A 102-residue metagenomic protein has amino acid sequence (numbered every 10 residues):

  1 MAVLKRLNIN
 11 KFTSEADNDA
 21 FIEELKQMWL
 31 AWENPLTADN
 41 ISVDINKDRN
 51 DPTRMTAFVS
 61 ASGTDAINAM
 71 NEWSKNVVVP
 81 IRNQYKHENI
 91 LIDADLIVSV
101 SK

Functional and structural regions predicted by a protein language model:
M1, T37-T56, V78-K102: Glycine-rich beta-strand-turn "strand-cap" elements at beta-sheet edges
A2, A16, A20, A31 (+5 more regions): A sequence-composition feature that detects small, non-aromatic residues
L4-K11, I41-S74: Short, well-ordered beta-strand segments in beta-rich or mixed alpha/beta enzyme and ligand-binding folds
K11-F12, E88: A periodicity- and composition-biased signal for non-globular, repetitive helical segments
A16-S42, S74-R82: Short amphipathic alpha-helical segments
E23, A66-N71, I97-K102: A beta-strand edge to alpha-helix "cap/lid" segment located at domain peripheries
